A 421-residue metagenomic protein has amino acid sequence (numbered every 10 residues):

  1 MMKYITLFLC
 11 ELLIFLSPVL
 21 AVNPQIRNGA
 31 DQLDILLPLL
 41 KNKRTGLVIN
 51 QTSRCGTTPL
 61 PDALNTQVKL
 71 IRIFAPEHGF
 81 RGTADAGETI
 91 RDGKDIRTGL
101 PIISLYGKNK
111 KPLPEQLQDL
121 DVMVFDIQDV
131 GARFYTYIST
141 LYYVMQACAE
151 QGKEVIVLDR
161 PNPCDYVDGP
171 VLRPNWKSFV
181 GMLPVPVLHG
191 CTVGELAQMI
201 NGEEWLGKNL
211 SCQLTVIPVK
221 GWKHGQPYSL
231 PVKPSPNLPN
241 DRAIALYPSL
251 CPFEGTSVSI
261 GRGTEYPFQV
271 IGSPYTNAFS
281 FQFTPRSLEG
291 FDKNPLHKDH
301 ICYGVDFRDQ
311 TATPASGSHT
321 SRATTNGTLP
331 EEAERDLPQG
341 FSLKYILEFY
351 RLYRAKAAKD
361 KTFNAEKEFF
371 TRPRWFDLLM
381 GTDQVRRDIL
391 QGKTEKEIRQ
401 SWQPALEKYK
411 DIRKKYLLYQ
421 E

Functional and structural regions predicted by a protein language model:
M1-Q25: Bacterial Sec-dependent N-terminal signal peptides
I71-H78, L158: Short internal beta-strands
G82-G87, I156-K177: Glycine-rich, charge-decorated loop segments at or immediately adjacent to ligand/cofactor-binding or catalytic sites
I90-L120: Glycine-rich oxoanion-binding loops at beta->alpha junctions
D129-L141: Glycine/threonine-rich flexible loop motifs
K177-L250: Conserved anion/nucleotide-ligand pocket segment
K220-Y303: Glycine-rich, aromatic-lined ligand/substrate-binding cores of catalytic and carbohydrate-binding domains
P267, G272-S401, E421: Conserved functional hotspot residues or short segments at active or partner-binding sites across diverse domains
